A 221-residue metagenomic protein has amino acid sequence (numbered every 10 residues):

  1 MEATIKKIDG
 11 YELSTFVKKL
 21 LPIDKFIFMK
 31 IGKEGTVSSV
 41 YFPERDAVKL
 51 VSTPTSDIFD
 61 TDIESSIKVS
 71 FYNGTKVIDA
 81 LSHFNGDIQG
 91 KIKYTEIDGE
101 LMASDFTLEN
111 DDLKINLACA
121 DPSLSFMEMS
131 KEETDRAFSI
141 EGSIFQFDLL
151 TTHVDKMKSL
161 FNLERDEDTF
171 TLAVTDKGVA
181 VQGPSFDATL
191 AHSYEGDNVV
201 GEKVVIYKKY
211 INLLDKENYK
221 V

Functional and structural regions predicted by a protein language model:
M1-L21, I27-E164, T171-V221: DNA polymerase sliding clamps and clamp-related checkpoint/processivity subunits
